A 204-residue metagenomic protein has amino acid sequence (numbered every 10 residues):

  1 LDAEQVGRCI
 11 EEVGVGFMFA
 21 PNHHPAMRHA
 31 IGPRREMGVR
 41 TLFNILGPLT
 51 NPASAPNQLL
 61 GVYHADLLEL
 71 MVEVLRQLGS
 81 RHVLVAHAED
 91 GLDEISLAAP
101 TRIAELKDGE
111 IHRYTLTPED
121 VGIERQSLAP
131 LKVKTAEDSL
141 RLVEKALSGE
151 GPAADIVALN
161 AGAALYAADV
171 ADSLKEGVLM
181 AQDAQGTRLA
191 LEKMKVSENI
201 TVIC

Functional and structural regions predicted by a protein language model:
A3, R8-C204: Glycine-rich anion-binding loops and their surrounding alpha/beta cores
